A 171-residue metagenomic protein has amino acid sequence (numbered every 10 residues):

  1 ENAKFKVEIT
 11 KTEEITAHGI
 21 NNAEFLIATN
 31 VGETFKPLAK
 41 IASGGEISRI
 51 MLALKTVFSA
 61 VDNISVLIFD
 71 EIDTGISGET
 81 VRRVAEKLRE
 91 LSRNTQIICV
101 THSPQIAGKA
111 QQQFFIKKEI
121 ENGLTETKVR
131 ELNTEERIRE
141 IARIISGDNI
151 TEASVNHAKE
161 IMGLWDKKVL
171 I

Functional and structural regions predicted by a protein language model:
E1-N21: Long, charged, glycine-rich C-terminal linkers/tails
V7-K11, I27-V31, L54-T56, K117-K118 (+1 more regions): Flexible glycine-/small-residue-rich
T12, N30-F35, F58-S59, G163-V169: Interdomain coupling and dimerization elements in large ATP-driven molecular machines
A23, E79-I171: C-terminal lobe/lid and adjacent interdomain/linker elements of RecA-like ASCE P-loop ATPase modules
E24, T29-G32, I47-L67: GG-anchored amphipathic helix commonly corresponding to the ABC/SMC/Rad50 NBD signature/C-loop
F35-A42: Short pre-catalytic strand/loop immediately N-terminal to key active-site residues, enriched for Gly-Thr
V61-D62, T74-R82: Conserved D-loop-proximal element of ABC-family nucleotide-binding domains
D70-E71: Walker B catalytic acidic pair
